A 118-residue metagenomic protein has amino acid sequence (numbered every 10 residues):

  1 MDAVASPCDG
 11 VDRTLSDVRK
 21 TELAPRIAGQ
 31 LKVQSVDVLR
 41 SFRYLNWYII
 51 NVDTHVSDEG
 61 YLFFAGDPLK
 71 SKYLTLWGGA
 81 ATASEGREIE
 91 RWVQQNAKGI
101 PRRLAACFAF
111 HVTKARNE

Functional and structural regions predicted by a protein language model:
V4-D12, G79-E118: C-terminal partner/receptor-binding element of secreted or periplasmic proteins
S6-D37: Short, non-transmembrane alpha-helical segments in secretory-pathway proteins
K20, K32, K70-K72, K98 (+1 more regions): Context-gated lysine
I27, I49-I50, I89, I100: Weak global preference for isoleucine
G29-L76: Mature extracytoplasmic domains of secretory-pathway proteins
